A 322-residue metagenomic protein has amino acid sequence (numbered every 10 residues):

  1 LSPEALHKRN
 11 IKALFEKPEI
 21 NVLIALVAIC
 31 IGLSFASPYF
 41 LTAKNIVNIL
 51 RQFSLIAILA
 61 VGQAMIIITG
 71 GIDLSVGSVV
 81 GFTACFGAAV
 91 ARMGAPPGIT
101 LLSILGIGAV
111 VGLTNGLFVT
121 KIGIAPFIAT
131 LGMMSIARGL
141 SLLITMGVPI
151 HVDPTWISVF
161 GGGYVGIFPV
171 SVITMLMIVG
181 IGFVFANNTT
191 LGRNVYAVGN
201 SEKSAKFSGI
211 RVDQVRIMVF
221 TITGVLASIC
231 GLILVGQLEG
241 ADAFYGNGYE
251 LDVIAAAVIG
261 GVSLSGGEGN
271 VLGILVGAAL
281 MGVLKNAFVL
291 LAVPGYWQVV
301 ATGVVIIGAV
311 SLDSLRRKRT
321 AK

Functional and structural regions predicted by a protein language model:
L1-A25, G180, F207-Q214, N286-K322: Cytosolic-side transmembrane-helix boundaries in multi-pass membrane proteins
L1-A60, G94-T100, I210: Membrane-interfacial amphipathic/re-entrant helices at transmembrane-helix boundaries
I31-M93, L117-I124, A257, G261-V271 (+2 more regions): Single transmembrane alpha-helix segments in multi-pass membrane proteins
G94-M134, V276-G277: Alpha-helical transmembrane segments within multi-pass membrane transporters and channels
I122, P126-T189, V215-M218, Q237-G246: Transmembrane helix-bundle core of multi-pass membrane transporters and related energy-transducing complexes
I181-T221: Membrane-helix/interface signature in polytopic inner-membrane proteins
R211-V235, N247: Transmembrane alpha-helices
A227, Q237-G303: Transmembrane alpha-helical segments in multi-pass inner-membrane proteins
